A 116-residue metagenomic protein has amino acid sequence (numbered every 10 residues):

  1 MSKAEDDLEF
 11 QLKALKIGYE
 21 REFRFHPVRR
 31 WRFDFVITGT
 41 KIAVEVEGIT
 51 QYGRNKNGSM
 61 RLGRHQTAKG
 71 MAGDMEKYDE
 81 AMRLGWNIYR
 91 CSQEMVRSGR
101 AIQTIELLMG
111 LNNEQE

Functional and structural regions predicted by a protein language model:
M1-E116: Nucleic-acid endo/exonuclease domains
